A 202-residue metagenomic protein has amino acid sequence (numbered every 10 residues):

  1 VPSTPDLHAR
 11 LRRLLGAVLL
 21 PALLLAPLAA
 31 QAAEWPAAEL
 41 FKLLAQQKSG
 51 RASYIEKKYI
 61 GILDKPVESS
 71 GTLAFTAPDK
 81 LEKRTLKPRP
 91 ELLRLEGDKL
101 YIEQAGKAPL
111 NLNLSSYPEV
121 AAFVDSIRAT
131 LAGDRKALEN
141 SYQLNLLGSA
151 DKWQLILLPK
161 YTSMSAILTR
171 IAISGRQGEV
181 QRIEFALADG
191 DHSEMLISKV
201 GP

Functional and structural regions predicted by a protein language model:
V1-L11: N-terminal secretory signal peptides that target proteins for export/translocation
G16-P27: Bacterial N-terminal signal peptides
L28-A32: Sec/Tat signal peptide C-region and signal peptidase I cleavage site
A33-I60, D64-P66, Q104-K160, I167: Flexible, processing/modification-adjacent segments and terminal tails in exported/periplasmic/extracellular proteins
P36-R84, R89-R94, R182-F185: N-terminal secretory signal peptides
T72-D125, S193, K199: An acidic-aromatic
R135-P202: Gly/Pro-enriched, hydrophobic low-complexity segments that function as extracytoplasmic propeptides/linkers
